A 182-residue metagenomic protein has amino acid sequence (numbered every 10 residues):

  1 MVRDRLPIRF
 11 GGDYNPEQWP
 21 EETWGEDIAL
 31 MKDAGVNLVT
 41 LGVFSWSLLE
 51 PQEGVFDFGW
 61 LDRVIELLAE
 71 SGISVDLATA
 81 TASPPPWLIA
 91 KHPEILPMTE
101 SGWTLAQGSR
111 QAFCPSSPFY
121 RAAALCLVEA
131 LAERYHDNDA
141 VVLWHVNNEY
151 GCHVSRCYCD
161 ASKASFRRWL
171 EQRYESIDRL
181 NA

Functional and structural regions predicted by a protein language model:
M1-T23: Boundary/entry segment of secreted carbohydrate-active catalytic domains
L6-F10, G35-N37, A69-V75, D137-V142: Short, well-ordered coil/turn segments that N-cap beta-strands
N15-E17, F44, A80-P84, V146-G151: Active-site beta-loop-alpha junctions enriched in small/polar residues
W19-W24, V55-W60, P118-C126: Glycine-rich anion/phosphate-binding loops
G25-T104, E129-A132: Aromatic-lined substrate-binding rim segments of carbohydrate-active enzymes
E66, E70-G72, P84-A182: Active-site region of glycoside hydrolase catalytic domains
